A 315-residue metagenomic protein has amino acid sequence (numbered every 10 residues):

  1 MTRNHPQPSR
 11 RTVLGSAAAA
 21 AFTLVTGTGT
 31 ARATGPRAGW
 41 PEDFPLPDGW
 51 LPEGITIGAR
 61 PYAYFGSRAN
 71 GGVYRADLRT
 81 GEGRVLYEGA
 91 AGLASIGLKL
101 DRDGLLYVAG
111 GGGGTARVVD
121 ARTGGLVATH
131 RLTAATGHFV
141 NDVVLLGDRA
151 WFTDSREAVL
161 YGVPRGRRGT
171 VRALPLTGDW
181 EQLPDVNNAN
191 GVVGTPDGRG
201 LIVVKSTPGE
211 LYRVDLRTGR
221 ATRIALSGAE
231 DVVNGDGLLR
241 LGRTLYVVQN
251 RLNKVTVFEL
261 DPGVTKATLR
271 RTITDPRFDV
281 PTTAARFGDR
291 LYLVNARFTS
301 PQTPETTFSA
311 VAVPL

Functional and structural regions predicted by a protein language model:
M1-P8, A19-T26, R32: N-terminal secretory signal peptides
G27-P45, G54-T56: C-terminal segment of N-terminal export signals and the immediately downstream linker at the start of the mature
W40-P45, E82-E88, V127-L132, R172-L174 (+3 more regions): A short beta-strand motif characteristic of beta-propeller blades
P47-A63, A90-L106, T133-W151, D179-G200 (+2 more regions): Beta-rich, blade/repeat-based domains predominating in secreted/periplasmic proteins but also intracellular
Y64-A69, L106-G113, W151-E157, T195-P196 (+3 more regions): Conserved beta-strand positions in repeat-built beta-propeller and related beta-rich domains
D77-G81, A121-G124, R165-R167, D215-G219 (+1 more regions): Short loop/turn segments that connect beta-strands within beta-propeller blades
G124-A173: Hydrophobic alpha-helical segments and helix pairs
R290-L315: Blade-level signature of beta-propeller repeat domains, shared across WD40, Kelch, NHL, RCC1 and BNR/Asp-box propellers
